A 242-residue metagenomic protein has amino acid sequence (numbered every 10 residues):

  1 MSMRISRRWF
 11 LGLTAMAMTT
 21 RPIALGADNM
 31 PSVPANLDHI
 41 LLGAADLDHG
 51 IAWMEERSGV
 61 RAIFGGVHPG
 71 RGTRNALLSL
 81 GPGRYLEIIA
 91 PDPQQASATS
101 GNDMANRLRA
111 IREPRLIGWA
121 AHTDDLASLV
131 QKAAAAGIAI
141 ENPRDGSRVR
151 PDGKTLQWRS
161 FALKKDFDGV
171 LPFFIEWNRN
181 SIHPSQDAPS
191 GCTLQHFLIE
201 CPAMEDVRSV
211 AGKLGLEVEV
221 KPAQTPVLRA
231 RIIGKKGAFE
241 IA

Functional and structural regions predicted by a protein language model:
S2-A17: N-terminal secretory signal peptides and thylakoid transit peptides that target proteins across membranes
F10, G66, L77-S79, L86-A90 (+3 more regions): Vicinal oxygen chelate
P22-L42: C-terminal segment of N-terminal export signals and the immediately downstream linker at the start of the mature
N29-S32, N106-I111, H183-S190: Short, flexible, solvent-exposed loop/turn segments with mixed acidic/basic and small polar residues
L42-A44, F197-A203: Short, surface-exposed ligand-recognition loops at beta-strand->loop->(often short) alpha-helix junctions that present
H49-A105: Glycine/small-residue-rich interface belts in oligomeric ring/scaffold proteins and their assembly partners
H49-G50, L126-Q131, E205-R208: Short, conserved charged micro-motifs
P93-A127: A basic- and aromatic-enriched beta-loop-alpha substructure that forms the phosphate/nucleotide- and DNA/RNA-contacting
